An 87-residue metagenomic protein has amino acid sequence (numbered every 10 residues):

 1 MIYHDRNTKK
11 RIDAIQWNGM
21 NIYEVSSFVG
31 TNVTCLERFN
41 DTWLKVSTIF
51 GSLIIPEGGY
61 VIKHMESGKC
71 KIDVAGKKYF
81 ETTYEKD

Functional and structural regions predicted by a protein language model:
M1-G59, K63-M65: A motif-centric signal for short, conserved binding hotspots located in accessible loops or intrinsically disordered
F50-D87: Short, compact, well-ordered microdomains
